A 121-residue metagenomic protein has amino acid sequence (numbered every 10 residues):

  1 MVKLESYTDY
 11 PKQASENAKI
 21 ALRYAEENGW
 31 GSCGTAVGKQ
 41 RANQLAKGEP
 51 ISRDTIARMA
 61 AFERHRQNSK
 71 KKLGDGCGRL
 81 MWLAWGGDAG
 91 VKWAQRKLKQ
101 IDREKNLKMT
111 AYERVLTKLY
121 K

Functional and structural regions predicted by a protein language model:
M1-K121: Arg/Lys-rich, low-complexity, intrinsically disordered basic segments
